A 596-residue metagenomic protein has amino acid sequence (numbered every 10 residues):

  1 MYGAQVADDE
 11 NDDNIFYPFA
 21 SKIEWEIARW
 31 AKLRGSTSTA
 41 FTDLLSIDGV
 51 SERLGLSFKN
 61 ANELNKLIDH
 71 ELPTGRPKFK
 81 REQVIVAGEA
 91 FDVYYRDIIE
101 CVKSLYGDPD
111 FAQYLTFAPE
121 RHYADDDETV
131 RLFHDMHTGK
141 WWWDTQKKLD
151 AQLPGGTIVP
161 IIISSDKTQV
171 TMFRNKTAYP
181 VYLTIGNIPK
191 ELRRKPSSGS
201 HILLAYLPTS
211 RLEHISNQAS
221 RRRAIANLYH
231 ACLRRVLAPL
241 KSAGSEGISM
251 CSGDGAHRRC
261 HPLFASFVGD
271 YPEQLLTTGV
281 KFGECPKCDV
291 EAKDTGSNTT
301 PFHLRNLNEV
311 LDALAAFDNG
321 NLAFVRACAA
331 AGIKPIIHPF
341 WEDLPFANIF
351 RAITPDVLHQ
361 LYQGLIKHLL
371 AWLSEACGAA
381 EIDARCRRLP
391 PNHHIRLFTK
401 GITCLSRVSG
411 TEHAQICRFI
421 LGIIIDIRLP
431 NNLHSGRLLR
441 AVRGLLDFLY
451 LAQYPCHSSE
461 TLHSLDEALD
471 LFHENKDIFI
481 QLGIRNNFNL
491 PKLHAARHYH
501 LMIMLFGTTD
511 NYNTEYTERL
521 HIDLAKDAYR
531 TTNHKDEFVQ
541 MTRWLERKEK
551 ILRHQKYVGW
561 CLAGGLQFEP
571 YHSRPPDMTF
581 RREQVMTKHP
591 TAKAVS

Functional and structural regions predicted by a protein language model:
M1-F79: N-terminal regions that are enriched for targeting/export leaders and immediately downstream pro/stem segments
P18-E26, L204-A219, I395-K400, G444-L449: Surface-exposed beta-strand-to-loop junctions that form interaction patches on eukaryotic regulatory domains
E24-K32, H214-A224, K400-S406, L505-T509 (+1 more regions): Short interface patches used for recognition in eukaryotic signaling and trafficking proteins
S57-N62, S245-P262, L433-A441: Short, glycine/acidic-rich hinge or "gate" loops at secondary-structure transitions that mediate conformational
E63, D69-D150, Q363-S596: Terminal interaction-prone segments of large eukaryotic proteins
Y94, V102, P109-F111, T116-I163 (+2 more regions): Charged (Asp/Glu and Lys/Arg) segments that form or flank catalytic channels of large polymer- and nucleotide-handling
S164-R211: Acidic, metal-ligating active-site segments
R174-A178, R194-S198, Q218-A219, S297-P301 (+2 more regions): Short coil/turn segments at secondary-structure boundaries
